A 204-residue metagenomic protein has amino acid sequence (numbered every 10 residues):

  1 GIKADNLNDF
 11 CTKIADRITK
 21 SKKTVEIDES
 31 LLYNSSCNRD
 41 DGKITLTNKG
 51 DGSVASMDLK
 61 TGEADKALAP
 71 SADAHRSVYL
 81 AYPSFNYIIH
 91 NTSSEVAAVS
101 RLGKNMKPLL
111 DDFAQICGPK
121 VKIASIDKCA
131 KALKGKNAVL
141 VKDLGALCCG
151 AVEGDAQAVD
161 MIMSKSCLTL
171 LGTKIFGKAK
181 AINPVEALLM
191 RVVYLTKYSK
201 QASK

Functional and structural regions predicted by a protein language model:
G1-K204: Glycine-rich flexible loops
